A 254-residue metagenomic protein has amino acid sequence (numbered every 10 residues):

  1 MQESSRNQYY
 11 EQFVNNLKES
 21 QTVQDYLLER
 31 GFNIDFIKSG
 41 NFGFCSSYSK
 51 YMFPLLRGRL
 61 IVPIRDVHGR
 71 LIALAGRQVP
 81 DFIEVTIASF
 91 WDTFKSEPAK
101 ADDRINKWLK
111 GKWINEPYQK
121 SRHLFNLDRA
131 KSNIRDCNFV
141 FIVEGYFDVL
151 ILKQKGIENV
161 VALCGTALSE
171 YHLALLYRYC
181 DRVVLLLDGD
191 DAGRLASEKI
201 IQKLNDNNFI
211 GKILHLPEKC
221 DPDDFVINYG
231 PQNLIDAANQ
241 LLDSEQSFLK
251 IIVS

Functional and structural regions predicted by a protein language model:
M1-L60, H68, A99, K131-R135 (+1 more regions): TOPRIM metal-binding catalytic domain and adjacent DNA-binding surface shared by DnaG-type primases
D25, C45-Y179, A196-S197: Phosphate-handling DNA/RNA-contact segment within nucleic-acid enzymes
L124, E170, R194-E198, K219 (+2 more regions): Amphipathic alpha-helical transducer elements in NTP-driven molecular machines
V140-I142, C180-A192, L214-H215: Acidic beta-strand-to-loop metal/phosphate-binding motif
F147, A167, D190-A192, P217-D221: Conserved nucleotide-binding/hydrolysis micro-motifs of P-loop NTPases
N159-V161, V183, I210-K212: Hydrophobic anchor at the start of a short beta-strand that flanks the dinucleotide cofactor-binding loop
S197-N207: Conserved acidic, small-residue-rich alpha-beta core segments centered on
I210-S254: C-terminal or mid-to-C-terminal helical accessory/interaction module adjacent to the motor/catalytic core
